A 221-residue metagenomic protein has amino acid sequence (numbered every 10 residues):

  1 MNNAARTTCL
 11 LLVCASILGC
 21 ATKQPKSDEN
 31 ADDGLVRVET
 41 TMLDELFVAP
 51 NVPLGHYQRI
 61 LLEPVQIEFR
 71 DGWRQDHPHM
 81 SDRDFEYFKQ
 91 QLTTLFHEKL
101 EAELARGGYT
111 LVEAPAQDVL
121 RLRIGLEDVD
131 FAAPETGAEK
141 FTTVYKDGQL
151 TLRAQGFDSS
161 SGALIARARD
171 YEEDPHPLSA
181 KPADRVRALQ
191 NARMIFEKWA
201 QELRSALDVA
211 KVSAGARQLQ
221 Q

Functional and structural regions predicted by a protein language model:
M1-C9: Bacterial N-terminal signal peptides that target proteins for export
S16-G19: C-terminal motif of bacterial Sec signal peptides marking the signal peptidase cleavage site
A21-T93, K181, S205-Q221: A structural "domain/chain start" motif
Q66-G72, V129-F131, Y171-P177: Short connector loops/turns at beta-strand edges and beta->alpha or beta->beta junctions
H79-F85, V144-Y145, S160-A206: Short secondary-structure boundary motifs at beta->alpha junctions and helix caps
L92, F96, L100, L122 (+3 more regions): Stable alpha-helical elements in mature extracytoplasmic
H97-T110, F131, A200, R204-V212: Sec-exported extracytoplasmic/periplasmic mature domains
A102, R106-A163, P175-A183: Surface-exposed short loop/turn segments
